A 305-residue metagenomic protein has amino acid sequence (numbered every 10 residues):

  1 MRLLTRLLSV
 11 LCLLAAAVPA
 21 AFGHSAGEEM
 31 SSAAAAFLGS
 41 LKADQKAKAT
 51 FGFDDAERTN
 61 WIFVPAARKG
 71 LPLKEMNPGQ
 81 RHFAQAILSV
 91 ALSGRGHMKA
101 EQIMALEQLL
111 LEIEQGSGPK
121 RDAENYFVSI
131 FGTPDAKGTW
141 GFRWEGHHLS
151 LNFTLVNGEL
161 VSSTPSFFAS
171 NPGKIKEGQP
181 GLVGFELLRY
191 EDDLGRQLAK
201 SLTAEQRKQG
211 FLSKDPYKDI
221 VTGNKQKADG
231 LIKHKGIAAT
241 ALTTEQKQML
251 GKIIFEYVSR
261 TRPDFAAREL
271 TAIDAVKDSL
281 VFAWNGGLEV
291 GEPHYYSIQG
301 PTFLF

Functional and structural regions predicted by a protein language model:
M1-R6: Positively charged n-region of N-terminal signal peptides that target proteins for export
L8-A20: Bacterial N-terminal signal peptides
H24-S93, H97-F305: A cross-kingdom marker for long, charged
